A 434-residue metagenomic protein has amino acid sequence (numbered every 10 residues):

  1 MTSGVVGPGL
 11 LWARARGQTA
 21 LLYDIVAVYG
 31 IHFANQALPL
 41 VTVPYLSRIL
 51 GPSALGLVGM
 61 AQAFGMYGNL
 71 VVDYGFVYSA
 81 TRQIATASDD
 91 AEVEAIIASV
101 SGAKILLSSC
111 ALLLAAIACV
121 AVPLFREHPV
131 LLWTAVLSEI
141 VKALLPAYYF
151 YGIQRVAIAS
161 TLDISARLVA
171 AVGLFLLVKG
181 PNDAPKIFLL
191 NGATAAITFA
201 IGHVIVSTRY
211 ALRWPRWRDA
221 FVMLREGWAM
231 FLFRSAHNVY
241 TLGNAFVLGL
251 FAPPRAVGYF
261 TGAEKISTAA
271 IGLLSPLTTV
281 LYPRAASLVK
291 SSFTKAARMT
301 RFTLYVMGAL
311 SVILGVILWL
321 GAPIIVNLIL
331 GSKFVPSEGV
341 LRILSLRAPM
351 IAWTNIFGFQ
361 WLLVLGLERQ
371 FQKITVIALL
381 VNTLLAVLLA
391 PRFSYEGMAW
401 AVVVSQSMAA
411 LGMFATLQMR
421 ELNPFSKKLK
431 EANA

Functional and structural regions predicted by a protein language model:
S3-G4, A20-V77, A171, A229-R255 (+4 more regions): Signature of the first transmembrane helix
V6-L21, A184-I187, N191, A200-L242 (+4 more regions): Interhelical loop/hinge segments that connect adjacent transmembrane helices in multipass membrane
D24-N35, A61, M66, L70-C119 (+2 more regions): Membrane-water interface segments that mark the loop-to-transmembrane alpha-helix transition
L40-L55, L176-G180, N238-A269, S287 (+2 more regions): Helix-terminus/linker motif at the lipid-water interface of multi-pass membrane proteins
D73-D89, S101, S267-S292, G358-V364: Helix-loop junctions and terminal segments of transmembrane helices in multi-pass membrane transport/translocation
C119-A135, L320-P349: Interfacial segments at transmembrane-helix termini and the short loops linking adjacent helices
P129, E139-L162, A348-I374: Membrane-interface junctions at transmembrane-helix termini in multi-pass inner-membrane proteins
P129, W133-V136, S160-T208, E264 (+3 more regions): Hydrophobic alpha-helical transmembrane segments
